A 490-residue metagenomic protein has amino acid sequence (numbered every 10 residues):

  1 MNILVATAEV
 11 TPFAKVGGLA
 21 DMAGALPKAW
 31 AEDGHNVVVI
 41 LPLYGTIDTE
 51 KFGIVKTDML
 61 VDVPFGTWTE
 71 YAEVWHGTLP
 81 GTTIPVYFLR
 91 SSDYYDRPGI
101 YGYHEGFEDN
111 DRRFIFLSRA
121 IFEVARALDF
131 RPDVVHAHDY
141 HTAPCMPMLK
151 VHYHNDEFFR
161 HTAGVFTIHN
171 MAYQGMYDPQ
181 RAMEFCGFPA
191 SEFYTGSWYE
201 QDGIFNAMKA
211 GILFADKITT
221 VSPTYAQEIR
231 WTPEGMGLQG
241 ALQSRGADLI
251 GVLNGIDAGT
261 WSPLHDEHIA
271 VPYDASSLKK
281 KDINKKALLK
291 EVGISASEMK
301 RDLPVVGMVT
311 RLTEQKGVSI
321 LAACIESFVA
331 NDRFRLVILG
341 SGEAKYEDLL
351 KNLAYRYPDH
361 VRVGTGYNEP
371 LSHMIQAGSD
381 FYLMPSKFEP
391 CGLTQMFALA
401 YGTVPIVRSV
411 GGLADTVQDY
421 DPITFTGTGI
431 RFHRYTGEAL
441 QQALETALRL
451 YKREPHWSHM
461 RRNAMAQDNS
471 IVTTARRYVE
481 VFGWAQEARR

Functional and structural regions predicted by a protein language model:
M1-R490: Catalytic cores of nucleotide-sugar-dependent glycosyltransferases that transfer UDP/GDP/TDP-activated
